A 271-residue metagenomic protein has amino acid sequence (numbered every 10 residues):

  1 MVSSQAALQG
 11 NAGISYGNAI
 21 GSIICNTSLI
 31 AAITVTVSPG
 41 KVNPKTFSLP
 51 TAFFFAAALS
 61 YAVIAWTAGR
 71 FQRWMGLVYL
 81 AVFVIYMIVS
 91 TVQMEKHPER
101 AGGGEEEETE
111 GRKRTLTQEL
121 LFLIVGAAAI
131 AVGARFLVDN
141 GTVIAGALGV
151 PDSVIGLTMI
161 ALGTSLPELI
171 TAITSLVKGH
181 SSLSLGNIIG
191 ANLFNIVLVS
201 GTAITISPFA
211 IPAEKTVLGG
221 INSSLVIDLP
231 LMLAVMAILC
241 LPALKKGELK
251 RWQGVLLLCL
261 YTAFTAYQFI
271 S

Functional and structural regions predicted by a protein language model:
M1-S271: Hydrophobic alpha-helical segments, chiefly the membrane-spanning helices and signal/signal-anchor peptides
